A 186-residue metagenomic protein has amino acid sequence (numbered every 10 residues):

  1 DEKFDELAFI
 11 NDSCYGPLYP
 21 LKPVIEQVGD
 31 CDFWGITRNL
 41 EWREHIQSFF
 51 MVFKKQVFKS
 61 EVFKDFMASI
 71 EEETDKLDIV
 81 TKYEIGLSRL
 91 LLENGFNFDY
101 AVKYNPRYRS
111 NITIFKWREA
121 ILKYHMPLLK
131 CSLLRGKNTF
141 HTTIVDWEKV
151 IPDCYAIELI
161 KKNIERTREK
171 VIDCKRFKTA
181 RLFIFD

Functional and structural regions predicted by a protein language model:
D1-D186: ER/Golgi luminal nucleotide-sugar-dependent glycosyltransferases, focusing on the catalytic module
